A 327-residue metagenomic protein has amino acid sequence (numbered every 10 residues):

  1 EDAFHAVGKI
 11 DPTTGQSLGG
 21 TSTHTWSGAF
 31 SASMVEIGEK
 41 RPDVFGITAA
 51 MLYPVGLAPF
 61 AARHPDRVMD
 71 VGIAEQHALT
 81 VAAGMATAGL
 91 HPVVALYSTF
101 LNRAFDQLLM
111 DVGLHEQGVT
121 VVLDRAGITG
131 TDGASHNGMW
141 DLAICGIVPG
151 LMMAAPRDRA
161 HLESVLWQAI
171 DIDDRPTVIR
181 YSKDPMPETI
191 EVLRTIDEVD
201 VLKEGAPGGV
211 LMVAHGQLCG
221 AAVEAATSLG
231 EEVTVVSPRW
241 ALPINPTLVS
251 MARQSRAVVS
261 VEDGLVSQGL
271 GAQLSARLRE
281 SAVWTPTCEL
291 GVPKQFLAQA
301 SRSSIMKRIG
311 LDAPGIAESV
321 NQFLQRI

Functional and structural regions predicted by a protein language model:
E1-A62, D70, Q76-L79, L101 (+4 more regions): Thiamine diphosphate
G56, V68, E75-A95, A104-L108 (+1 more regions): Extended, hydrophobic alpha-helical segments in both membrane/secreted and soluble proteins
V71-G72, L96-Y97, A155-D158, V261-D263: Short beta->alpha connector loops at strand-helix junctions that form conserved, small/polar/Pro-enriched
A83, D106-L109, G113, L142 (+2 more regions): Short, well-ordered alpha-helical packing segments
G150: C-terminal reverse transcriptase regions that engage the nucleic-acid substrate
M153-R157, V236-P238: Short, well-structured beta-strand/strand-turn elements
A155-I172: Conserved glycine-bearing catalytic or ligand-binding loops at nucleotide- and phosphate-handling centers of large
